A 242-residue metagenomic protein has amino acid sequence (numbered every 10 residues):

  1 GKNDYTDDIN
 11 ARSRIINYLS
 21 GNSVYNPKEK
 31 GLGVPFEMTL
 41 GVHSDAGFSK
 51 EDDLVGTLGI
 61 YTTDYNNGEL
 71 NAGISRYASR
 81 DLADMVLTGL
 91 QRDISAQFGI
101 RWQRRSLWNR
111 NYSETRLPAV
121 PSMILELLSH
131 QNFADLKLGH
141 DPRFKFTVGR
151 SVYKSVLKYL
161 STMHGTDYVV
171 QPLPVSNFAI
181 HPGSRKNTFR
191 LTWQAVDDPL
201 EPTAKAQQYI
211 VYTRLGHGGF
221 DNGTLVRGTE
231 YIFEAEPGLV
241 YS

Functional and structural regions predicted by a protein language model:
G1-V55: Catalytic-core regions of hydrolytic enzymes
K2-T6, P27, G68-R76, D135-P142: Second-shell loop/turn segments in exported
S23, S44-E69, Q97-T166: Active-site-adjacent mobile loop/cap segments within catalytic or ligand-binding domains
S75-W108: Active-site-adjacent substrate-binding region of metalloamidase/peptidase-like peptide-processing proteins
K158-A204, P237: Pro/Thr/Ser/Gly-rich low-complexity, intrinsically disordered linker/stalk tracts
V196-D221: Solvent-exposed loop/turn segments flanking beta-strands in beta-repeat/beta-sandwich domains
D221-G228: Short beta-strand segments within Ig-like beta-sandwich modules, predominantly Fibronectin type-III
Y231-S242: Beta-strand-rich modules
